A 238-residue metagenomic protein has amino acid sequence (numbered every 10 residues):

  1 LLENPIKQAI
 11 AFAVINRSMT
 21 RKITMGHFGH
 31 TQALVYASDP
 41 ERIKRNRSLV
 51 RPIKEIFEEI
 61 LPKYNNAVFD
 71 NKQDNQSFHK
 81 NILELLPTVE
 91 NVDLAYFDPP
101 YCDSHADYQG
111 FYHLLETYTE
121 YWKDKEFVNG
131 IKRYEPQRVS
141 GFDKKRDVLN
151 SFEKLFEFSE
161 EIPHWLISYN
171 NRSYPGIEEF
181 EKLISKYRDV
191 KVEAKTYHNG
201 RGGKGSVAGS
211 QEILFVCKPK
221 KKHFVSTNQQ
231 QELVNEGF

Functional and structural regions predicted by a protein language model:
L1-G110, K123-Q137: SAM-dependent nucleic-acid methyltransferase catalytic core
I82-L85, E153-F156, R201-G203: Generic recognition of flexible, low-complexity loop/linker segments
Y96-D98, L166, V216: Structural motif
C102, R138-S140, R172, K220-K222: Short, glycine-/Ser/Thr-/acidic-enriched flexible segments
D107-L115, L183-S185: Glycine-rich, phosphate-binding/catalytic loops in enzymes
L115-E157: Glycine-rich S-adenosyl-L-methionine
V139-R188: Conserved Class I SAM-dependent methyltransferase catalytic core
I177-E181, Y187-Q231, E236-F238: Class I S-adenosyl-L-methionine
